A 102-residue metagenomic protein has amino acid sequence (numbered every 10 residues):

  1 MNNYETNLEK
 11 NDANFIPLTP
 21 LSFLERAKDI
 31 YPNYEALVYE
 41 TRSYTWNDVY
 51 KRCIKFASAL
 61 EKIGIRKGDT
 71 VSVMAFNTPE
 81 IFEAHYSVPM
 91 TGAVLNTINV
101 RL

Functional and structural regions predicted by a protein language model:
M1-P17: Flexible, non-catalytic linker and terminal segments flanking ANL/adenylate-forming cores
N14-E35, K51: A short N-terminal helical cap/helix-turn-helix that marks the beginning of AMP-binding/adenylate-forming
N33-T78, F82-Y86: Conserved AMP-binding/adenylate-forming core of the ANL superfamily
T70, V100-L102: Conserved ATP-dependent adenylate/AMP-binding module captured primarily in the ANL superfamily
A75, I98-N99: Short beta-strand elements of ligand-binding domains
P89: Anion (oxyanion) recognition and catalysis
G92: Structured binding elements
